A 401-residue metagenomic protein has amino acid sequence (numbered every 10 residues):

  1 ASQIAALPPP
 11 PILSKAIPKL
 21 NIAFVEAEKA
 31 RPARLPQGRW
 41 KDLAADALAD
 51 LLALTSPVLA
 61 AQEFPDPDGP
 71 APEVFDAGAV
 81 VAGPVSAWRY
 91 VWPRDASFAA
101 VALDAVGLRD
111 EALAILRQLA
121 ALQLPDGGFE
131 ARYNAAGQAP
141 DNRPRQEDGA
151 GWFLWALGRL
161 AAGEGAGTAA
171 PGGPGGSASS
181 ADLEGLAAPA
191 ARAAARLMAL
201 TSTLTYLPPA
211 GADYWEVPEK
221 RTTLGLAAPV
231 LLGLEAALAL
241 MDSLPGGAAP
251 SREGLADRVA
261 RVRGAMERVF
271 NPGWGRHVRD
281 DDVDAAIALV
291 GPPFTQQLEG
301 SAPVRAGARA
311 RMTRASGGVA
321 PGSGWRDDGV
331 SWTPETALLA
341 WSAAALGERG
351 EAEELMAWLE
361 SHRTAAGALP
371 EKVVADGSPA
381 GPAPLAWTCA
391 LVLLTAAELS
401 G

Functional and structural regions predicted by a protein language model:
A1-R89, L113-A114, Q118, F129 (+1 more regions): Low-complexity, Ser/Thr/Pro/Gly-enriched N-terminal "stalk/linker" regions
A33-K41, L103-L116, L160-A191, L238-A260 (+3 more regions): Structural helix-adjacent loops and short alpha-helical linkers that scaffold large soluble proteins
L35, P144, D148, A166 (+2 more regions): Extended ligand-binding clefts on enzyme/binding-domain cores
A47-L59, L108-F129, L186-L207, G254-W274 (+2 more regions): Long, well-ordered core segments of solenoidal/helical folds
G78-V85, F129-R145, L204-T222, V269-G273 (+1 more regions): Acidic/His metal-coordination segments adjacent to aromatic residues that form catalytic metal sites in metalloenzymes
W88-S202, A227, L385-S400: Aromatic-rich carbohydrate-recognition surfaces in CAZymes
A99, N142-A162, D282-S301, T333-G401: C-terminal capping/lid segments that line or modulate ligand- or cofactor-binding pockets
L183-A191, T201-L240, R263-G264, R268 (+2 more regions): Structured, solvent-exposed acidic/aromatic patches
